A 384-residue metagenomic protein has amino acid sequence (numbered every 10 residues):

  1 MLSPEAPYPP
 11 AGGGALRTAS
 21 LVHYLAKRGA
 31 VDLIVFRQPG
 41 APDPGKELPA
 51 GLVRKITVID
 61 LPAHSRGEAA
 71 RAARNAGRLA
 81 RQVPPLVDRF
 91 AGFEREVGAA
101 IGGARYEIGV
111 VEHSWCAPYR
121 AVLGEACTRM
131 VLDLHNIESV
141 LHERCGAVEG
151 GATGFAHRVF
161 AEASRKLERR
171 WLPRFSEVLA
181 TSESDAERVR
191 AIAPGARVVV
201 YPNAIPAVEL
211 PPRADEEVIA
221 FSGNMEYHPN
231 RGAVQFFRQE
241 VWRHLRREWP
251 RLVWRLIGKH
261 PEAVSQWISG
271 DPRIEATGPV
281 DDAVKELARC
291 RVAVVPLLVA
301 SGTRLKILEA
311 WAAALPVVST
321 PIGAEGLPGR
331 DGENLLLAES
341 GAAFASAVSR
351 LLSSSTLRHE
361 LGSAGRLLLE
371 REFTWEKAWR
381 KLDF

Functional and structural regions predicted by a protein language model:
M1-I59, A104: N-terminal subdomain of nucleotide-sugar transferases
G67-P118, V122, A152-L172: Conserved nucleotide-sugar donor-binding subdomain of glycosyltransferases
R129-V131, S139, H157-L210: Donor nucleotide-sugar binding/catalytic pocket of nucleotide-sugar-dependent glycosyltransferases
S176, A288-G302, A313-P316: Acidic donor-binding loop of glycosyltransferase active sites
V200-A288: Conserved catalytic-core segment of nucleotide-activated headgroup transferases in glycan assembly
K306-E309, P316-T320: Short hydrophobic beta-strand element within catalytic cores of glycosyltransferases and related nucleotide-activated
L335-A342, R350-S355: Conserved acidic donor-binding segment of nucleotide-sugar-dependent glycosyltransferases
L357-R371, K381: A short, well-ordered alpha-helix in the C-terminal region of glycosyltransferases
